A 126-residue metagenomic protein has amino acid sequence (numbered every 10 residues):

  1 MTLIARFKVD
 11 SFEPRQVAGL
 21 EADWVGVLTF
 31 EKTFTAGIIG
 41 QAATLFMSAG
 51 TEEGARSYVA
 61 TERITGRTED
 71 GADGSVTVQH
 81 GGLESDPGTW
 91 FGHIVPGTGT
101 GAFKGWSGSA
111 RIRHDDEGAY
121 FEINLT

Functional and structural regions predicted by a protein language model:
M1-T126: Beta-strand-enriched cores of mature, soluble protein domains
